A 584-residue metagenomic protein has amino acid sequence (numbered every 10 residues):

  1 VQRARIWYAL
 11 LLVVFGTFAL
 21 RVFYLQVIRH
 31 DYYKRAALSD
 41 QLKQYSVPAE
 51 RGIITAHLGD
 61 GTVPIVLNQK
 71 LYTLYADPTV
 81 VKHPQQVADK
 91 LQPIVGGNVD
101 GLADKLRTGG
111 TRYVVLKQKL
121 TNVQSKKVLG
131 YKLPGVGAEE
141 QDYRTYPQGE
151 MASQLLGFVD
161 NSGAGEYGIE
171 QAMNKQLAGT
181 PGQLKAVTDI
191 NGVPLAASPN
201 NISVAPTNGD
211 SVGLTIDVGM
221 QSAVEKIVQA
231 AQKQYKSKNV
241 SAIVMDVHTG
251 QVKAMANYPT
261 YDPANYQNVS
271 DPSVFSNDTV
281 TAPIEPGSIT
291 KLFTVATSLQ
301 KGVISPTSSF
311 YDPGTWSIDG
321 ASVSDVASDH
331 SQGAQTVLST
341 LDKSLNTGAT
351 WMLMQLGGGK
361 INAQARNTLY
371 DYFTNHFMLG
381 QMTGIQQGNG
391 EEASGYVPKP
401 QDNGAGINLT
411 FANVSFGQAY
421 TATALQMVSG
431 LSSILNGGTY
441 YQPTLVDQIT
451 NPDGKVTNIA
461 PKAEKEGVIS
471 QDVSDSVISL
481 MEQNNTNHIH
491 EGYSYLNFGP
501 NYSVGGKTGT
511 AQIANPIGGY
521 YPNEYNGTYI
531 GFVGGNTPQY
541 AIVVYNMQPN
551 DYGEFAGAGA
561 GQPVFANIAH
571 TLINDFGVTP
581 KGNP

Functional and structural regions predicted by a protein language model:
V1-Y266, A365-T374, D551-P584: Periplasmic/cell-envelope proteins involved in peptidoglycan metabolism and beta-lactam response
L58, V63-I65, D189-N201, D246-G287 (+2 more regions): Beta-lactam-recognizing serine transpeptidase/beta-lactamase-like catalytic domain environment
